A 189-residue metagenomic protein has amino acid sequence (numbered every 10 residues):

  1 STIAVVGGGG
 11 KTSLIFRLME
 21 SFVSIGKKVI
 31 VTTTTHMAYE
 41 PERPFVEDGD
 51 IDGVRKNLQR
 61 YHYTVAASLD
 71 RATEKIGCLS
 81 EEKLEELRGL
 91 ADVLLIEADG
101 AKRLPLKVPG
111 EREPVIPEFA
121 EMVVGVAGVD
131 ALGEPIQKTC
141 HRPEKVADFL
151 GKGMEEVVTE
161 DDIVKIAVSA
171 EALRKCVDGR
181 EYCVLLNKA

Functional and structural regions predicted by a protein language model:
S1-I25: Walker A (P-loop) phosphate-binding motif
V5, I30-T33, V65-S68, L94-A98 (+2 more regions): General beta-strand structural signal in soluble alpha/beta enzymes
G8-S13, H36-M37, G100-K102: Gly/Ser/Thr-rich loops at beta-strand to alpha-helix junctions that form or flank small-molecule/cofactor-binding
G10, I96, L186: Single, functionally critical "micro-switch" positions that shape active/binding sites and transmembrane helices
M19-E74: N-terminal phosphate/diphosphate-binding loop that engages ATP/GTP or pyrophosphate donors across diverse enzyme folds
S24-V29, G89-V93, V177-D178: Structural alpha-beta junctions
R60-T64, G89-L94, M122: Loop/turn-to-beta-strand initiation segments
T73-L90, D99-A189: Conserved catalytic-core segment of NTP-binding enzymes
